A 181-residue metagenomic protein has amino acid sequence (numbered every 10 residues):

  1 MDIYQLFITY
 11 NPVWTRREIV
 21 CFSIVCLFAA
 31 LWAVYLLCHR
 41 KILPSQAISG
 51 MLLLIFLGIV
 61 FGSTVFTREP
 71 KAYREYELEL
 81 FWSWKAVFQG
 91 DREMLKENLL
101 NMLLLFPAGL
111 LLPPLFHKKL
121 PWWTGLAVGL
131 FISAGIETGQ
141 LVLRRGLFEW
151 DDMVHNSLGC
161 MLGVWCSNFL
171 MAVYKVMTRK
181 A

Functional and structural regions predicted by a protein language model:
M1-R145, W150, V164-A181: Bulky hydrophobic segments
